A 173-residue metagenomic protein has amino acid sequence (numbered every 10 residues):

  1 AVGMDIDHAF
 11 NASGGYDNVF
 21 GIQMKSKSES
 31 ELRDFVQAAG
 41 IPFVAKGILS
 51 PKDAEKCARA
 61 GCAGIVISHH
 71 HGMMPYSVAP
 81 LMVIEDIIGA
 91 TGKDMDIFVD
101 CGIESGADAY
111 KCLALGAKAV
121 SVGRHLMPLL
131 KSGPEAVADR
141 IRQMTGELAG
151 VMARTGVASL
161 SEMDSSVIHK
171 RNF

Functional and structural regions predicted by a protein language model:
A1-V99, G106-L130, L160-M163, F173: Alpha/beta enzyme core
L130-F173: C-terminal extensions of enzymes
